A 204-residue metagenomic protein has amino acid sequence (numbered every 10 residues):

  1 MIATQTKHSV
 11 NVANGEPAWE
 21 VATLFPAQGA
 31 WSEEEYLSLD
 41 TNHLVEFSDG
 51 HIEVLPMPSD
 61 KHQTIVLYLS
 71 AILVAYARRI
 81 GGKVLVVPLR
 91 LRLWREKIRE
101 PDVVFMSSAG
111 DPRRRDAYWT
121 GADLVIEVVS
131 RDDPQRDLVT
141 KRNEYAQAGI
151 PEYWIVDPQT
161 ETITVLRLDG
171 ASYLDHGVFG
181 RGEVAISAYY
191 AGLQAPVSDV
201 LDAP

Functional and structural regions predicted by a protein language model:
M1-P204: Gly/Pro/Ser/Thr-rich low-complexity, intrinsically disordered segments predominantly at protein N-termini
